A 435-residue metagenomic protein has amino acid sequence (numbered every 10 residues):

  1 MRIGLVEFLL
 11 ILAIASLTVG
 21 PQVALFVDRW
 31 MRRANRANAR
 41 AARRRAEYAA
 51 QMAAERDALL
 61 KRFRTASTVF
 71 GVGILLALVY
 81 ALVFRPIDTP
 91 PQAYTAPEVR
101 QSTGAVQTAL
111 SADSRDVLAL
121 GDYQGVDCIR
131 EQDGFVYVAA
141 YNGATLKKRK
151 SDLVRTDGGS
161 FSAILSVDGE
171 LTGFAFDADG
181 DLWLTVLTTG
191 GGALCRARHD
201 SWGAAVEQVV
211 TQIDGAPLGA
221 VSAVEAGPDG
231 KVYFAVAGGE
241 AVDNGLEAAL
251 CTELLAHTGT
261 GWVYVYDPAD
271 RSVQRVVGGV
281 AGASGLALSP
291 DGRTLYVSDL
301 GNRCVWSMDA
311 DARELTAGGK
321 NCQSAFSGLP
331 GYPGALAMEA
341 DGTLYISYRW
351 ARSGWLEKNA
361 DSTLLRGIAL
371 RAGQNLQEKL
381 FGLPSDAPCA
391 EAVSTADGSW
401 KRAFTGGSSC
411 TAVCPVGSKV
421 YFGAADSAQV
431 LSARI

Functional and structural regions predicted by a protein language model:
P91-Q124, G158, A396-R402: A short helix->beta-strand "capping" segment at the edge of beta-propeller domains
R115-R149, S408-A412: Beta-strand-rich domains and repeat architectures in extracellular enzymes and scaffolds, especially beta-propellers
V117-D122, A163-D168, V209-A216, R275-A281 (+2 more regions): Surface loop/turn motifs at the tips and blade-to-blade linkers of beta-strand repeat domains
E131-G134, F176-D179, A226-D229, P290-G292 (+2 more regions): Residue-level detector of Asp-centered blade-edge/turn motifs that repeat once per structural unit in beta-propeller
Y137-A139, W183-T185, Y233-A235, V297-S298 (+2 more regions): Residue position within the beta-strands of beta-propeller blades
Y141-K148, F234-T258, R349-P384: Short, conserved, GDST-rich strand-edge loop motifs in beta-rich repeat architectures
N142-G143, K148-G192, V210-I213: Blade-loop segments of beta-propeller domains
T185-P228, F234-C251: Asp-box/WD-like beta-propeller blade repeats and closely related beta-sheet repeat scaffolds
